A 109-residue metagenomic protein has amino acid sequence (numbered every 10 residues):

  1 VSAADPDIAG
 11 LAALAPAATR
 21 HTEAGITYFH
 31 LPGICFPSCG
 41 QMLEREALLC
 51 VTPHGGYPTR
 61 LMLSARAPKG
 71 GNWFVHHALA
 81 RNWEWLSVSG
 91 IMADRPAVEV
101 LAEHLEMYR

Functional and structural regions predicted by a protein language model:
V1-E44, G55-R109: UBC/E2-like fold recognition across ubiquitin and ubiquitin-like conjugation systems, capturing catalytically active
C50-H54: Short beta-strand micro-motifs enriched in acidic
